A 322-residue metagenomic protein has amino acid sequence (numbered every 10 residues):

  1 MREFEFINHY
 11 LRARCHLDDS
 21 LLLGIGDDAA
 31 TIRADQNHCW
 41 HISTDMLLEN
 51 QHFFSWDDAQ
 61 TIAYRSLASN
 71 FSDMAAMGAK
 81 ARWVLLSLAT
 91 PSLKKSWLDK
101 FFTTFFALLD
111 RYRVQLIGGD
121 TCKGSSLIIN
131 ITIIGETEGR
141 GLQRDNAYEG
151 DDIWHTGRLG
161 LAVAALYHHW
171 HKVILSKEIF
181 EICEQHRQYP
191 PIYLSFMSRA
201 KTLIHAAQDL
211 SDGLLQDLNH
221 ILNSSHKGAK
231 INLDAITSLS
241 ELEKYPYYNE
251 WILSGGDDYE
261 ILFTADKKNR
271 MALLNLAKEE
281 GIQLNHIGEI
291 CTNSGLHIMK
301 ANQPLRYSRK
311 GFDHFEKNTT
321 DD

Functional and structural regions predicted by a protein language model:
M1-D322: Helix-biased detector of long, well-ordered alpha-helical tracts
